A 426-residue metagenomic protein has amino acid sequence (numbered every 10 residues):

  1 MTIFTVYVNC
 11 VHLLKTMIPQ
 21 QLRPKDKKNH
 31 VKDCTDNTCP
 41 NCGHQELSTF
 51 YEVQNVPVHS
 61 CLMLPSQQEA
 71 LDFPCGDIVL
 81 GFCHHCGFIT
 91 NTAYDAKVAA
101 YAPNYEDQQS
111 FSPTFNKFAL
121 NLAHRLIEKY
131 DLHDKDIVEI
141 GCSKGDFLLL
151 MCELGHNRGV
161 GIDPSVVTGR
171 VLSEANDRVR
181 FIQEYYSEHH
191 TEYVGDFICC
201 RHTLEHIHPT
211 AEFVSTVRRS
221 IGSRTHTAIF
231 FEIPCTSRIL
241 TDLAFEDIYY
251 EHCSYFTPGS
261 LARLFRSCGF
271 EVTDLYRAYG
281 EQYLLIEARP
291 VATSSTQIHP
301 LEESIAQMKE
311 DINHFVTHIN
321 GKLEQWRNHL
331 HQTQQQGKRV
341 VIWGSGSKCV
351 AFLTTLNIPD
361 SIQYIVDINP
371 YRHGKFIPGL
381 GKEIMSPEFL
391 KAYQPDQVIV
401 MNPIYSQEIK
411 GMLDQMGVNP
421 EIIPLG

Functional and structural regions predicted by a protein language model:
L22, N29-F111, Y276: N-terminal juxtadomain amphipathic helix that follows a signal peptide/anchor or precedes a small N-terminal auxiliary
V58-C61, F231-S254, P258-A262: Short, glycine-/aromatic-enriched active-site segment of Class I SAM-dependent methyltransferases
L71-V171, Y249, S254, P258 (+1 more regions): Extended interfacial segments that mediate partner engagement and assembly in macromolecular machines
R125-L126, E287, A292-G426: Hydrophobic, well-ordered beta-alpha structural blocks that scaffold small-molecule cofactor pockets
N176-Y186: Conserved SAM-binding strand-loop segment of SAM-dependent methyltransferases
E188-Y193: Short conserved loop adjoining the S-adenosyl-L-methionine
C199: A conserved beta-strand element that flanks and buttresses the S-adenosyl-L-methionine
E212-A228: A short glycine-rich, Lys/Arg-flanked "PGG" loop and its adjoining helix->strand segment in the class I
